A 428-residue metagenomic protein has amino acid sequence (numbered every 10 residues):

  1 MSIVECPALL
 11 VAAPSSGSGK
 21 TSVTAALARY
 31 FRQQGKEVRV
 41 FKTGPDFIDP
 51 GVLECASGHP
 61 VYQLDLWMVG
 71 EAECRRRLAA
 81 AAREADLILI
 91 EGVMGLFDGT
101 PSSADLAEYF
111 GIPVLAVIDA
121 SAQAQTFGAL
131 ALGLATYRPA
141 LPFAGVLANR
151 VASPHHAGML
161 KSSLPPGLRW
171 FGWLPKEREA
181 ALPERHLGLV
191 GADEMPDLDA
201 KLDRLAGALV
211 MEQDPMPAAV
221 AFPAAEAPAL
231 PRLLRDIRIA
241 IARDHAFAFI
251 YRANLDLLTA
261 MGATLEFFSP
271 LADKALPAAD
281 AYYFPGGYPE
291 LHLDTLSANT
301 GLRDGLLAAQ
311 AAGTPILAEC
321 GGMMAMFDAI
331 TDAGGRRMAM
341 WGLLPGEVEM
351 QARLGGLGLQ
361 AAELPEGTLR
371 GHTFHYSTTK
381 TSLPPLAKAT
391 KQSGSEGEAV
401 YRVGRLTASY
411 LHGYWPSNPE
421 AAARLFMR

Functional and structural regions predicted by a protein language model:
S2, A181-A227, L233-D236, E347-R428: Amide-donor transfer/coupling interface in amidating biosynthetic enzymes
S2-F110, I118-L141, P154-G158: ATP-dependent carboxylate-amine ligase catalytic core
L10, L89-E91, L115-V117, L147 (+2 more regions): Structural motif
K42-T43, L168-R178, T264-L271, H375: Beta-strand->loop->alpha-helix junctions that form or flank phosphate-binding loops in nucleotide-handling enzymes
I112, L168, A311-P315: A short helix->loop->beta-strand "cap" motif at the edges of active sites that frequently abuts
A124-P231: Internal gly/pro-rich beta-alpha loop/helix module that stabilizes soluble enzyme cofactors or their anionic handles
I237-A311: Phosphate-binding active sites in nucleotide-utilizing proteins
L265, P289-E363: Cysteine-nucleophile active-site neighborhood
